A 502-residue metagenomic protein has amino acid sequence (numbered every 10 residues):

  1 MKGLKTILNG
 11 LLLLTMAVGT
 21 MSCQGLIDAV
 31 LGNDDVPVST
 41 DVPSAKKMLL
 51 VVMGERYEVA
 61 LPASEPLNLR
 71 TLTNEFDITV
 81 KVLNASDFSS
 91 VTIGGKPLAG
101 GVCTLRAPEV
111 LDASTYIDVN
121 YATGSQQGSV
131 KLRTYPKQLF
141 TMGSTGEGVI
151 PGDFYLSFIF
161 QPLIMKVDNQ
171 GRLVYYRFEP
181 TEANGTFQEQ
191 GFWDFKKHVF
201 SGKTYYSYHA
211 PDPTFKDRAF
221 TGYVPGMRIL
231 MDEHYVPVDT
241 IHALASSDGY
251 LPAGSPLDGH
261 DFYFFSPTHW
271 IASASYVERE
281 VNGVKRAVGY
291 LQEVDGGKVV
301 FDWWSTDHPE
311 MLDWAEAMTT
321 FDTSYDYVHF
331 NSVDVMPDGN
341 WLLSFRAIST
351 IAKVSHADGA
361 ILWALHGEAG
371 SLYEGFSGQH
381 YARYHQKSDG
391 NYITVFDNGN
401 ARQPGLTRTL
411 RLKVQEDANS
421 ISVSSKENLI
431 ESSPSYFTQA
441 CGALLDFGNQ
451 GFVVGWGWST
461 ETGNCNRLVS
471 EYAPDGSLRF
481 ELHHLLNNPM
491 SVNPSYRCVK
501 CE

Functional and structural regions predicted by a protein language model:
M1-L11: Bacterial N-terminal signal peptides that target proteins for export
G19-S22: C-terminal motif of bacterial Sec signal peptides marking the signal peptidase cleavage site
Q24-I27: Bacterial signal peptide processing site
A29-S89, L98-E109, Q126-V130: Predominantly extracytoplasmic/ectodomain segments of secreted and cell-surface proteins
S89-I93, A99-A107, Y135-G146: Post-signal-peptide, soluble extracytosolic/periplasmic N-terminal scaffold domains of envelope/secretory systems
D112-Y116: Extracellular Ig-like/FN3 beta-sandwich strand-entry sites
G124-E502: Histidine-/acidic-rich catalytic cores in large beta-rich domains
